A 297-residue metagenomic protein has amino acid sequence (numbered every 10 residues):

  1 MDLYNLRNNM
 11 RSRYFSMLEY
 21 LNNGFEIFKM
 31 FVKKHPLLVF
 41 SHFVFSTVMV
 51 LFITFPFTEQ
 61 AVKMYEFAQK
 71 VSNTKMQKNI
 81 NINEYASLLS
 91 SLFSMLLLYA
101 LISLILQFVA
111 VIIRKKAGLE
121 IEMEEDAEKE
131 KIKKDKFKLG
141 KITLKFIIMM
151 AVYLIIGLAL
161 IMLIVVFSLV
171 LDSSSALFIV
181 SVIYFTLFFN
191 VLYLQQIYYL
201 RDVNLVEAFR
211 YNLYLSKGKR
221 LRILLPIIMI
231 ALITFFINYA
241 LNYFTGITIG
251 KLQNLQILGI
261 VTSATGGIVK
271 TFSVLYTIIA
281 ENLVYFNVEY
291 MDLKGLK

Functional and structural regions predicted by a protein language model:
D2-Y14, Q60-A86, L106-Q107, V111-E125 (+3 more regions): Juxtamembrane transition segments at transmembrane-helix termini in multipass membrane proteins
N5-N8, E19-N22, E26-M30, L51 (+10 more regions): Polar/charged alpha-helical tracts
R13-M95: N-terminal entry module detector
R13-V48, E130-G157, L187-I237: Interfacial aromatic "cap" segments that immediately flank transmembrane helices in multipass membrane proteins
L38-Q60, S90-Q107, K145-F188, L225-L252 (+1 more regions): Hydrophobic alpha-helical transmembrane segments in multi-pass membrane proteins
S46, V50, T54, A208 (+1 more regions): A generic signature of intrinsically disordered, low-complexity regions enriched in glycine/proline and charged/polar
